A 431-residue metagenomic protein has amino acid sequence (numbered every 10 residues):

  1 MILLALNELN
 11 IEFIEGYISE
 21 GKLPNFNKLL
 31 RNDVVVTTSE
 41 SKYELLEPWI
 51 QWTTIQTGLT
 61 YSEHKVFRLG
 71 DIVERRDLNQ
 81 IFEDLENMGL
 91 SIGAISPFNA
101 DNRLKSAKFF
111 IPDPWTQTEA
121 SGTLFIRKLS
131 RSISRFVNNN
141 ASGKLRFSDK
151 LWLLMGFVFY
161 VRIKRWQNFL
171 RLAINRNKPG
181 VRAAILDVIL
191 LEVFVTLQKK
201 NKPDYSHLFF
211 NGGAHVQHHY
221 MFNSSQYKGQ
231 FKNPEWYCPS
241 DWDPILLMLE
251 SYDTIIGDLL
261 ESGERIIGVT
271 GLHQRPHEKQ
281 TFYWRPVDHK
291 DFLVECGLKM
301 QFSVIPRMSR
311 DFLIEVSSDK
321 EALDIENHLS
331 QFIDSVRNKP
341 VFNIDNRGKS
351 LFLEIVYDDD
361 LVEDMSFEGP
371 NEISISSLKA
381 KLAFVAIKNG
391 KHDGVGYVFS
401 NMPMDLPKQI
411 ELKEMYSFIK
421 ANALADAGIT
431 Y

Functional and structural regions predicted by a protein language model:
L3-A5, N25, P244-W284, V398 (+1 more regions): Metal-dependent active-site segment of extracytoplasmic phospho-/sulfohydrolases and closely related
L3-A5, T38, S91-P97, Y205-F209 (+1 more regions): A structural signal for short, well-ordered beta-strand segments and their strand-loop junctions that often border
E8-I11, Y43-L46, T60-S62, F98-N102 (+7 more regions): Short, solvent-exposed loop/turn segments at secondary-structure junctions
E8-R135, G428: Active-site nucleophile/metal-coordination loop of metallo-enzymes that catalyze phosphate/sulfate and related
I14-Y17, L104-S106, Q217-M221, H277-F282: A short acidic (Asp/Glu
L69, V73, L78, E83 (+3 more regions): Membrane-interface soluble catalytic domains
D77-L186, L190-Y227: A contiguous, mid-domain pocket- or channel-lining segment that forms the substrate-recognition surface
A183-S206, F222-I267: A long, amphipathic alpha-helix that forms part of the scaffold/cap immediately adjacent to metal-dependent active
